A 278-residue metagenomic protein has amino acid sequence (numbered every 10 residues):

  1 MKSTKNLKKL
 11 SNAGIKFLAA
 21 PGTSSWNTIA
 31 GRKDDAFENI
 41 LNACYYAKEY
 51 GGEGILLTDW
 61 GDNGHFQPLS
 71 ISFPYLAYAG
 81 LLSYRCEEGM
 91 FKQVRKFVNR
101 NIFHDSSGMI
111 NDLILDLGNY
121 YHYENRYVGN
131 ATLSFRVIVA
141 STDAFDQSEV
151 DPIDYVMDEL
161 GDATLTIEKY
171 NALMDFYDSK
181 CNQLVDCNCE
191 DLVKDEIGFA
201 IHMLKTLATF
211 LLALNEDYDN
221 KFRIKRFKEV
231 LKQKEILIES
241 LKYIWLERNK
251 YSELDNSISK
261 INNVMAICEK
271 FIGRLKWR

Functional and structural regions predicted by a protein language model:
M1-R278: Substrate-binding groove of N-acetylhexosamine-processing glycoside hydrolases
